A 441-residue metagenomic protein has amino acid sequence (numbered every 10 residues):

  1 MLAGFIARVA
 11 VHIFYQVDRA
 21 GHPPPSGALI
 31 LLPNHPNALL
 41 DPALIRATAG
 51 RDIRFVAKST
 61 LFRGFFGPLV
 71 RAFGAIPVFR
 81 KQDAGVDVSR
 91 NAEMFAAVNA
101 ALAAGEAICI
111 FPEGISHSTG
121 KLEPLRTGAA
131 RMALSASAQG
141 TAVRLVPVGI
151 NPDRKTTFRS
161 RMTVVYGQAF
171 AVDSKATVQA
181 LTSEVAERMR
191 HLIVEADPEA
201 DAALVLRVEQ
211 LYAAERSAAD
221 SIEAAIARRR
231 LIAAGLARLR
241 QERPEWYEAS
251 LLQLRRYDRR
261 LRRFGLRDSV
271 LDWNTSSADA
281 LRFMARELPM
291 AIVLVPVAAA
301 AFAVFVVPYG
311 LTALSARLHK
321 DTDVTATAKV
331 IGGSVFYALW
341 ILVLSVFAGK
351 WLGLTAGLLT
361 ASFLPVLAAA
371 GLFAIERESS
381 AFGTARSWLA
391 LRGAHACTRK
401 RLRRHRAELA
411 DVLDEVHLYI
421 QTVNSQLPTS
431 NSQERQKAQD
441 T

Functional and structural regions predicted by a protein language model:
M1-P33, A38-L44, A49-I53, G67-P68 (+11 more regions): Membrane-anchoring hydrophobic helices of lipid-metabolizing enzymes
H35-A38, T60-L61, N151: Short beta->alpha connector loops
F55-S59: Short internal beta-strands
D87-W273, L281, F363-N424: Non-catalytic C-terminal accessory region of glycerolipid acyltransferases and related lyso-lipid remodeling enzymes
A285-G310, T325-E376: Alpha-helical bilayer-embedded segments of polytopic membrane proteins, i.e., transmembrane/intramembrane helices
T422-T441: Short, basic, low-complexity termini and linkers enriched in Ser/Thr/Gly/Pro that act as targeting/leader peptides
